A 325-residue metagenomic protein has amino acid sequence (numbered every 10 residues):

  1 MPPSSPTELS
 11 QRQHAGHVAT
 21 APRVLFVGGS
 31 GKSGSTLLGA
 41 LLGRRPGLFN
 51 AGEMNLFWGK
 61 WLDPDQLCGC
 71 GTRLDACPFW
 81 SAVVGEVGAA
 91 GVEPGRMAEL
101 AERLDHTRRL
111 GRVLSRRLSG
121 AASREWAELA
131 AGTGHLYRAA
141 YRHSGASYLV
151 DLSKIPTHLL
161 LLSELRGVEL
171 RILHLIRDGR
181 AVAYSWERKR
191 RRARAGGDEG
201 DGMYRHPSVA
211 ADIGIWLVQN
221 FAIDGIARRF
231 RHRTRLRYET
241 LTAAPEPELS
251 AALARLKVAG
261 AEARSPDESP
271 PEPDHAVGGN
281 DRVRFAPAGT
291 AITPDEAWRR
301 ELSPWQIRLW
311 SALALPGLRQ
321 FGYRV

Functional and structural regions predicted by a protein language model:
M1-V24: Extreme N-terminal, non-catalytic leader segments that precede Walker-type/kinase nucleotide-binding cores
V27: Hydrophobic anchor at the beta1->P-loop junction of P-loop NTPases
K32-S33: ATP-binding Walker
T36-G47: A conserved segment at the C-terminal end of the G1
E53-L149, G196-D201, A291: PAPS-dependent sulfation machinery
G111-R124, L129-A130, Y137-A263, P273-A288 (+1 more regions): PAPS-dependent sulfotransferase catalytic domain
E301-V325: C-terminal accessory extensions appended to soluble enzyme cores
